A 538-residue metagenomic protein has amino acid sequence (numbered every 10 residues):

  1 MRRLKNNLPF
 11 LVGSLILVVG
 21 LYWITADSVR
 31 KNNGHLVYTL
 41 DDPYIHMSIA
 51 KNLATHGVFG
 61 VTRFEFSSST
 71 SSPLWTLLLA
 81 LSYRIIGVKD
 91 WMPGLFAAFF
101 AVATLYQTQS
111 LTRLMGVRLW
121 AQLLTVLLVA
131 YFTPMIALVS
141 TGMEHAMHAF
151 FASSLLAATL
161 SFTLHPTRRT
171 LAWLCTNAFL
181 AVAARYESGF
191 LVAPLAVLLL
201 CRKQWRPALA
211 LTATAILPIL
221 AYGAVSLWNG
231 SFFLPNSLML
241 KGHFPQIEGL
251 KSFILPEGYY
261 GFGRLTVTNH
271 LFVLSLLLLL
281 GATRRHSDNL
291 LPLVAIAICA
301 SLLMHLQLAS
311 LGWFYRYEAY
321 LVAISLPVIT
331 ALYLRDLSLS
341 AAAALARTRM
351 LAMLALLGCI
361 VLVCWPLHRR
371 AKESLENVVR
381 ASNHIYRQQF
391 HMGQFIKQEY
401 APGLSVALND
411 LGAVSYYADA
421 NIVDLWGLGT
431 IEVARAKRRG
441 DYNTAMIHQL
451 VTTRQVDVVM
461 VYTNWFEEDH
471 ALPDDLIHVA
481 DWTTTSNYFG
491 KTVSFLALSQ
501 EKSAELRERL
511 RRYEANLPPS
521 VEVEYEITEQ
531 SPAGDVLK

Functional and structural regions predicted by a protein language model:
M1-K538: Membrane-proximal envelope and lipid/glycan-remodeling enzymes
